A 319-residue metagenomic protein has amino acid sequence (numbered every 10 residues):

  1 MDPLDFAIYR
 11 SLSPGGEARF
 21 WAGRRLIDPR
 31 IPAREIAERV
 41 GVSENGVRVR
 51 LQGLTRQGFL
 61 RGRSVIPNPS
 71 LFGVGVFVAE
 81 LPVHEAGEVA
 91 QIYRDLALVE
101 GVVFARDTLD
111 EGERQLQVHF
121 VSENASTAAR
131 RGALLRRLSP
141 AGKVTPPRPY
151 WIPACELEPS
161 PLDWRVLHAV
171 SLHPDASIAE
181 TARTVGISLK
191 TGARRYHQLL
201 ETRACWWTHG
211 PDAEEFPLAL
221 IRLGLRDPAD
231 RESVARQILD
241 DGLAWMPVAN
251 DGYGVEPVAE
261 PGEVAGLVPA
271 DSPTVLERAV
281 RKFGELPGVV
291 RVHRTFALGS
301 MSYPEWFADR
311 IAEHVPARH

Functional and structural regions predicted by a protein language model:
M1-H319: A compositional/biophysical signature of low hydrophobicity enriched in polar/charged and small residues
